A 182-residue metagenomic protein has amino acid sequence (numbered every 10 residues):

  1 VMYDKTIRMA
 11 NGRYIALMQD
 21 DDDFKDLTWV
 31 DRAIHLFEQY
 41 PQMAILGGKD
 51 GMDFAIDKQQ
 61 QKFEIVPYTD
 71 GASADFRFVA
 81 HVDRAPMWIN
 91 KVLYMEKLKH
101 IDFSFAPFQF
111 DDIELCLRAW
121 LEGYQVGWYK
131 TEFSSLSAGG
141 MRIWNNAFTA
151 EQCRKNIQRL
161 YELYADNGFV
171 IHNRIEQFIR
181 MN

Functional and structural regions predicted by a protein language model:
V1-A10: Glycine-rich, basic loop-to-helix element that forms the pyrophosphate-binding segment of sugar-nucleotide handling
I15: Short aromatic/hydrophobic "clamp" motif used to bind/position activated sugar donors
M18-D21: Active-site acidic Asp-centered loop
D23, L27-K62: Conserved donor NDP-sugar-binding/catalytic core segment of glycosyltransferases
G51, G127-E151: Active-site donor/metal-binding and catalytic loop motifs of nucleotide-sugar-dependent glycosylation enzymes
Y68-K91, F108: A recurrent flexible, glycine/aromatic-enriched loop bordering the glycosyltransferase active site that acts as
R84, L98-W128, E132-S134: Donor nucleotide-sugar recognition loop
W144-R174: Catalytic core of nucleotide-sugar-dependent glycosyltransferases
